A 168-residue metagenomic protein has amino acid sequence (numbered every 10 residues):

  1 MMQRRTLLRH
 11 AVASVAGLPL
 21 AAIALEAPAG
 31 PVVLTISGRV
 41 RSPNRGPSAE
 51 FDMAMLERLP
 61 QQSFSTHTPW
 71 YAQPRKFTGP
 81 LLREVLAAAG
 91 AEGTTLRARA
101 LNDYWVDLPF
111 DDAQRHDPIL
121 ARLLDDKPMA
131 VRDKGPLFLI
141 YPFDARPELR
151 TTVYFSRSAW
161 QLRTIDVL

Functional and structural regions predicted by a protein language model:
M1-M2, T6, V15: Secretory targeting signals
M2-Q3, H10, I23-L168: N-terminal intrinsically disordered, low-complexity segments enriched in P/E/S/T
A16-A24: Hydrophobic h-region of N-terminal signal peptides that target proteins for export in Gram-negative bacteria
